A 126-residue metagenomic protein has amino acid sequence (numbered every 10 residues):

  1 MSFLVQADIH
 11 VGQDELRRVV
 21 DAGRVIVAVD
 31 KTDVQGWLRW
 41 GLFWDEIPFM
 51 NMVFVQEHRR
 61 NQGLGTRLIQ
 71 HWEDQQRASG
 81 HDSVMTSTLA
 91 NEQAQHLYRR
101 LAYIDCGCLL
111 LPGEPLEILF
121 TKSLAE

Functional and structural regions predicted by a protein language model:
M1-N51, Q56, I69-Q70, Q75 (+3 more regions): Acetyl-CoA-dependent GNAT
D45, E92-Q93: Short alpha-helical
V53-R60, T88-L89: A short, internal acetyl-CoA/4′-phosphopantetheine-binding micro-motif in the GNAT/acyltransferase core
G63: Conserved G/P- and acidic residue-centered "switch" motifs that form tight phosphate/ATP-binding loops in soluble
Q76-L89: Conserved GNAT acetyl-CoA-binding A-motif
M85-S87, I104-L119: Conserved catalytic-core motifs of GNAT/GCN5-like acyltransferases
Y98, Y103: Conserved active-site tyrosine of GNAT-family acetyltransferases
